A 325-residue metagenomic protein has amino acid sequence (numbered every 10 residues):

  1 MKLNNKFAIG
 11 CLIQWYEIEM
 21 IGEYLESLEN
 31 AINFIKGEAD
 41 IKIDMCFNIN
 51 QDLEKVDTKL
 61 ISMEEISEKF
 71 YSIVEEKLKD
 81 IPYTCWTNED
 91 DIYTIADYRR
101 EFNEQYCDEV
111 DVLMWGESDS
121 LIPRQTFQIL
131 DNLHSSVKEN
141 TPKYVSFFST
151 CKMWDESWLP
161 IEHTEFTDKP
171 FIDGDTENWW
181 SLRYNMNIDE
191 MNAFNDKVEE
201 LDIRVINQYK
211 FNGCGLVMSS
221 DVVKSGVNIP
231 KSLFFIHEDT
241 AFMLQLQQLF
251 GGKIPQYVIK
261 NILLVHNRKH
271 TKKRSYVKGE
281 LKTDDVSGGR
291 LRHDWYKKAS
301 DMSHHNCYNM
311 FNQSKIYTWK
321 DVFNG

Functional and structural regions predicted by a protein language model:
F7-Y24, A31, N48-N50, S149-T150: A conserved hydrophobic helix/loop-capping motif in glycosyltransferases and polysaccharide synthases
Q14-Y24, W86-T87, A96-Y98, T126: Catalytic phosphate/metal-binding cores of nucleic-acid and nucleotide-processing enzymes, i.e., regions that mediate
E23-I41: Short, acidic, metal-binding catalytic loop of nucleotide-sugar glycosyltransferases
D52-V110: Active-site-proximal specificity loops/subdomain of glycosyltransferases
N103, P123-V227: Conserved catalytic core of nucleotide-sugar-dependent glycosyltransferases
E109-L121: Short beta-strand-to-loop acidic/aromatic patch adjacent to the donor-nucleotide binding site
V110, E139-Y144, K253-I254: Short, high-confidence coil segments that cap the C-terminus of an alpha-helix and link into the following beta-strand
V198-D221, S225-G325: C-terminal catalytic/acceptor-binding lobe
